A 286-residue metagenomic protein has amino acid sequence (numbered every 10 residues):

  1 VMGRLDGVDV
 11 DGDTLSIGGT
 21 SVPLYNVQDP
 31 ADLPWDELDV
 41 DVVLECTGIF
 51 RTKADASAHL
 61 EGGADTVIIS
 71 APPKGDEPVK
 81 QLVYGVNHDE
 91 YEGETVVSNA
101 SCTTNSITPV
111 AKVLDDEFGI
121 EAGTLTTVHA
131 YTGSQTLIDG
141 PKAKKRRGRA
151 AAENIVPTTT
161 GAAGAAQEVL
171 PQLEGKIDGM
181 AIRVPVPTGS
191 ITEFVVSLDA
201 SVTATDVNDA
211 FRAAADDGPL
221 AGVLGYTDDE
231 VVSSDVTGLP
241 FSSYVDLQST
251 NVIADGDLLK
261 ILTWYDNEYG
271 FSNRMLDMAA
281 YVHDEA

Functional and structural regions predicted by a protein language model:
V1-G148, I253, D277-M278, E285: N-terminal Rossmann-like NAD(P) cofactor-binding subdomain of oxidoreductases, focused on the glycine-rich
V1-P34, G119-A122, T127-L259: C-terminal substrate-binding/catalytic lobe of Rossmann-fold NAD(P)-dependent oxidoreductases
D41, E45, E193, D266: Acidic active-site catalytic centers that drive phospho-/nucleotidyl reactions and related ester hydrolyses
T47-G48, C102, T158, D199 (+1 more regions): Structured loop/turn residues at secondary-structure junctions
K53-A54, T108, G164, T205 (+1 more regions): Alpha-helical elements of the RecA-like P-loop NTPase motor core of helicases
N105, S201-V202, Y269-G270: A generic structural signal for alpha-helix starts
P240-A286: NAD(P)-dependent Rossmann-like dehydrogenase/reductase catalytic/cofactor-binding core
